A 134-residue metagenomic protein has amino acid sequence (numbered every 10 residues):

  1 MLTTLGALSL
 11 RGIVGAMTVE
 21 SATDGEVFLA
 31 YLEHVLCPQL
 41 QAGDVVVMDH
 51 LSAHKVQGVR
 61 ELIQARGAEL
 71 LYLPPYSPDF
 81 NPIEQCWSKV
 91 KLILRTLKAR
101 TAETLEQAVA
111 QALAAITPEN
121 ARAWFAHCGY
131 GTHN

Functional and structural regions predicted by a protein language model:
M1-N134: Short functional hotspots at interaction and active-site rims
